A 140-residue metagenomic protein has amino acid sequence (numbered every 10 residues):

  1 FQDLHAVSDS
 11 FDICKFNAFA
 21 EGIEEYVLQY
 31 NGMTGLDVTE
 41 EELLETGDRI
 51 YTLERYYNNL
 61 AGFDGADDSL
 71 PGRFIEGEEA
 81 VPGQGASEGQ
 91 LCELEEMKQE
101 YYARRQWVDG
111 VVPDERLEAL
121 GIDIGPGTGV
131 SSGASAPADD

Functional and structural regions predicted by a protein language model:
F1-D140: Extended C-terminal regions of large enzymes
